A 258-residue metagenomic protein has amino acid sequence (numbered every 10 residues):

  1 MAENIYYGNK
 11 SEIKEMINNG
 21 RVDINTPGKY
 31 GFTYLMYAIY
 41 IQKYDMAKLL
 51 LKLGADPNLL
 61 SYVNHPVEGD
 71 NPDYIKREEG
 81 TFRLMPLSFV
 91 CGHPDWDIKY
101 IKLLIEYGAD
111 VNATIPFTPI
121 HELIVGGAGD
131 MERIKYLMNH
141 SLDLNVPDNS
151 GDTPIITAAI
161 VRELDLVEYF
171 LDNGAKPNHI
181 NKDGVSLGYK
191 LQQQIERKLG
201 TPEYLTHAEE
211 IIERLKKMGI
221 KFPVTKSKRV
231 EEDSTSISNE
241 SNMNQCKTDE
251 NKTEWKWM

Functional and structural regions predicted by a protein language model:
M1, Y107, N173, K182-V185 (+1 more regions): Ankyrin-repeat-protein effector appendages
M1-E3, T26-Y34, L60-G92, T114-I124 (+3 more regions): Ankyrin-repeat boundary/"N-cap" motif
M1-Y37: N-terminal segments that cap or nucleate solenoid repeat domains
G8, Q42, W96, G127-G129 (+1 more regions): Ankyrin-repeat intra-repeat helix-capping/turn positions
E12, D45-M46, K99-Y100, E132-R133 (+3 more regions): Conserved ankyrin/ankyrin-like repeat signature
I17-V22, K48-D56, K102-D110, K135-D143 (+2 more regions): Ankyrin repeat domain, specifically the short helix-to-loop turn at the C-terminus of the second helix of each repeat
M36, I155-V167, D172: Internal alpha-helical scaffold/solenoid segments in large eukaryotic proteins
H93, I98-I101, D110-T157: Eukaryotic tandem repeat interaction scaffolds
